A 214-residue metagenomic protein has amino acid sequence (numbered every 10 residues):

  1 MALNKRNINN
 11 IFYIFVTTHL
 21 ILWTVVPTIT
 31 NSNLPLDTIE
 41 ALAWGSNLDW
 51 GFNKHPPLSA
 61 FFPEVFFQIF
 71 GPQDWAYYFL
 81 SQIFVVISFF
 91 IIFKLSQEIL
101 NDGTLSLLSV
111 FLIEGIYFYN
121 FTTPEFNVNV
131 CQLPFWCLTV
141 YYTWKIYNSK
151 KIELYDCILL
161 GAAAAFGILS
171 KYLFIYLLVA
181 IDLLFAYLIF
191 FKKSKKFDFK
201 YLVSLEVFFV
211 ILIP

Functional and structural regions predicted by a protein language model:
M1-W23, K200-F208: Start-transfer (signal-anchor) and selected internal transmembrane alpha helices of multi-pass inner/ER membrane
N10-Y13, I92-G115, L133-P134: Transmembrane-helix signature of polytopic, membrane-embedded enzymes that assemble or transfer cell-envelope glycans
V26-A41, W50-V65, G71-A76: Extracytoplasmic catalytic/substrate-binding loops of multi-pass membrane glycan-assembly enzymes
N47, D156-Y172: Membrane-interface alpha helices of multi-pass inner-membrane proteins
P63-F67, L80-I91, Q132-F135: Transmembrane alpha-helices of multi-pass, membrane-embedded glycan-processing enzymes that use lipid-linked
Q97-L100, T139-D156: Membrane-interface transmembrane helices that cradle and orient dolichyl/undecaprenyl
F121-Q132: Short acidic/glycine- and proline-prone juxtamembrane loop motifs at membrane-interface regions of multi-pass membrane
F166, I175-P214: Transmembrane-lumen/periplasm boundary regions of multi-pass, lipid-linked membrane glycan transferases
